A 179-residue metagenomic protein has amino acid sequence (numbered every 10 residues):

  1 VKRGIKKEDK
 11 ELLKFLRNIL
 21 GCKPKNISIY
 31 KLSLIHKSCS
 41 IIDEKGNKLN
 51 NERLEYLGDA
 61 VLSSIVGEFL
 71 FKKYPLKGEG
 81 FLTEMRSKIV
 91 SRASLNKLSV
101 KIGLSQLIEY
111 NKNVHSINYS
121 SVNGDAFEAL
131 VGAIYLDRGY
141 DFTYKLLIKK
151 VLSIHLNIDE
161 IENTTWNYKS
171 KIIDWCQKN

Functional and structural regions predicted by a protein language model:
V1-N179: Double-stranded RNA-binding/processing signature
